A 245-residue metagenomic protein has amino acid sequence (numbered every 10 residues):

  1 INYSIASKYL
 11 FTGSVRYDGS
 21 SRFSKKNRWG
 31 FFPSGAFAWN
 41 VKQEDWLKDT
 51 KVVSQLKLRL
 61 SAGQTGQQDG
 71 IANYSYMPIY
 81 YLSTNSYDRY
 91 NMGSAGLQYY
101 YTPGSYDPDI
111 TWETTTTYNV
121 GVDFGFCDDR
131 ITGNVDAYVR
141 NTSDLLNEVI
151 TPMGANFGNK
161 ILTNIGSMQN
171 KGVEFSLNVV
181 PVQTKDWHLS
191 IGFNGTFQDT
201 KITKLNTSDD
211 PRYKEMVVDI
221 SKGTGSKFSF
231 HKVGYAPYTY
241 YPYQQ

Functional and structural regions predicted by a protein language model:
I1-K232: Extracellular/periplasmic, surface-exposed regions of secreted and cell-surface proteins
A236: Glycine-rich, Lys/Arg-enriched anion-binding loops that position phosphate/diphosphate groups for phosphoryl
T239-Q245: Short, intrinsically disordered, charge-balanced linker/junction segments flanking boundaries in proteins
